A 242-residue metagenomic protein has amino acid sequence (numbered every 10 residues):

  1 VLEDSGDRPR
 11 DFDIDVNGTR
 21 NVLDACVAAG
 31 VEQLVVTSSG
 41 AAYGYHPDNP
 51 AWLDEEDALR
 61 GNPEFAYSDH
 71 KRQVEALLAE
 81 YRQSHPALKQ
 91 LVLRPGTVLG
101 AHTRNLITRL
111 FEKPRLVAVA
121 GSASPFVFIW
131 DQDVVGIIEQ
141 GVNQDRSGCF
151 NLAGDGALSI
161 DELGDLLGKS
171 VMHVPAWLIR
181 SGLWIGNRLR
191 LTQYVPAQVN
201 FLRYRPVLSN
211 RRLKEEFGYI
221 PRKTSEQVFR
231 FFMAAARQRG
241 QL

Functional and structural regions predicted by a protein language model:
V1-N17, A25: NAD(P)H-binding glycine-rich loop region in Rossmannoid oxidoreductase-like domains and their noncatalytic homologs
D13, N49-V92, T97: Catalytic helix-loop patch of NAD(P)-dependent Rossmann-fold dehydrogenases
N17-A66: Conserved Rossmann-fold NAD(P)-dependent oxidoreductase catalytic core, especially the SDR/UDP-sugar
N21, Q73, T103-L106, V119-V142 (+1 more regions): Substrate-positioning beta->alpha
V35-S39, R94-G96, A153: Active-site beta-alpha turn of Rossmann-fold NAD(P)-dependent dehydrogenases/reductases
R82-D131: NAD(P)-dependent short-chain dehydrogenase/reductase
D131, S159-E162, L189-I220: Conserved C-terminal active-site "lid" loop/helix of NAD(P)H-dependent oxidoreductases that clamps the redox cofactor
V135-Y194, N210, R230-M233, R239-Q241: Mid/C-terminal beta-alpha module of Rossmann-like enzyme folds, strongest in SDR-family dehydrogenases/epimerases
